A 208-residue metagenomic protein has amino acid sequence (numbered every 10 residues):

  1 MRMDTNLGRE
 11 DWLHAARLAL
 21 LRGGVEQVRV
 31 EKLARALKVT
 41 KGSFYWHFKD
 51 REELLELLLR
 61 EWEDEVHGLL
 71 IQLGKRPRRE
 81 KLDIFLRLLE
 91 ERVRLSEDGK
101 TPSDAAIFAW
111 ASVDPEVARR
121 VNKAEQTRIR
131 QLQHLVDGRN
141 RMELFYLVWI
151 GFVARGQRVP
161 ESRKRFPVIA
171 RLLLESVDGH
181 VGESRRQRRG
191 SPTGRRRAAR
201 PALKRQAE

Functional and structural regions predicted by a protein language model:
M3-G8: Short, Lys/Arg-enriched anionic-surface-contact patches
D11, A15-L57: Helix-turn-helix
H14, G42, G68, A105-A106 (+1 more regions): Positions in alpha-helical segments
L57, I71-T101, F145: Hydrophobic alpha-helical connector segments
R60-V66: Short, basic, alpha-helical segments at the C-terminal edge of helix-turn-helix-like DNA-binding modules
L95-N122: Amphipathic alpha-helical segments used for helix-helix packing
A118-N122, Q126, L135-E208: Hydrophobic/aromatic-rich alpha-helical bundle segments in the mid-to-C-terminal region
